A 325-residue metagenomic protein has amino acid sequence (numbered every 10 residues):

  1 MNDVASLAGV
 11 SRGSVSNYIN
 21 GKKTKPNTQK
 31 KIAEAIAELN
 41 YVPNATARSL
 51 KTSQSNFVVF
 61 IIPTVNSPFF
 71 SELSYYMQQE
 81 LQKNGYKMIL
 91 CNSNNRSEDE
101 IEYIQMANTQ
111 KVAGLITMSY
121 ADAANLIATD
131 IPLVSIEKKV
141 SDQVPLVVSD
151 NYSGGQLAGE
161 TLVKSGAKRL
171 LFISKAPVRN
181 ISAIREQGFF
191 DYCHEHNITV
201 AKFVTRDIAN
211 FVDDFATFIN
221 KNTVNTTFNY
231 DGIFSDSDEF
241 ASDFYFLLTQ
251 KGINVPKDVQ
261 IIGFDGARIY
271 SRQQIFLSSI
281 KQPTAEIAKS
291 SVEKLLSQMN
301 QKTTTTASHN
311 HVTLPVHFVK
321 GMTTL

Functional and structural regions predicted by a protein language model:
M1-Q54: N-terminal helix-turn-helix DNA-binding module of bacterial transcription factors
K31, F69-K83, G154-L157, I181-T199 (+3 more regions): Short, solvent-exposed amphipathic alpha-helices that sit in or adjacent to ligand/effector-binding or catalytic
A37-Y75, N84, T109: N-terminal helix-turn-helix/winged-helix DNA-binding helices and compositionally similar short basic alpha-helical
L81-N92, F190-D214: Short beta-strand elements in bilobed, periplasmic/extracellular small-molecule ligand-binding domains
M118-L157, E239, D265-L277: Flexible loop/hinge segments that line or gate small-molecule binding clefts
P145-F172, Q187, F211-K221, A241 (+1 more regions): Hydrophobic alpha-helical segments within soluble ligand-binding/sensing domains
A158-F203, T306-L325: An alpha-beta-alpha
N220-L325: Flexible loop/turn connectors
